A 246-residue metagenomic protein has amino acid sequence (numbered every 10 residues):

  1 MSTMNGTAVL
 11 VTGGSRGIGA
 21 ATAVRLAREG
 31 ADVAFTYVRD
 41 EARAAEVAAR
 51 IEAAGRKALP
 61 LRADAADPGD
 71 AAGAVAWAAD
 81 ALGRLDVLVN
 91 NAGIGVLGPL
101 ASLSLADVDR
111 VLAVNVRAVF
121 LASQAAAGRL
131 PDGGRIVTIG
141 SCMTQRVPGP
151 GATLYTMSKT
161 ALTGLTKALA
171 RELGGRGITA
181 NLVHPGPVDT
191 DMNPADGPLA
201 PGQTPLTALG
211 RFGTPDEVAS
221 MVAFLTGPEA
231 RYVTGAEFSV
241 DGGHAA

Functional and structural regions predicted by a protein language model:
S15-R16: Conserved glycine-rich cofactor-binding loop
E41-A42, R62-V75, L105, D216-E217: The beta1-alpha1 cofactor-binding region of Rossmann-like NAD(H)/NADP(H)-dependent oxidoreductases
P99-L100, D107-L112, Q203: Substrate-binding pocket helix/loop in short-chain dehydrogenase/reductase
S123, S158, T166: Active-site helix of classical SDR
G128, R171-E172, R231: Alpha-helical segment proximal to the catalytic Tyr-Lys
R146, R211, A223, T234-A246: Short C-terminal tail/terminal secondary-structure segment of NAD(P)H-dependent dehydrogenase/reductase domains
G174, T179, V233-G235: Short, small/polar-rich loop/turn modules that mediate ligand/substrate recognition or access, typified
